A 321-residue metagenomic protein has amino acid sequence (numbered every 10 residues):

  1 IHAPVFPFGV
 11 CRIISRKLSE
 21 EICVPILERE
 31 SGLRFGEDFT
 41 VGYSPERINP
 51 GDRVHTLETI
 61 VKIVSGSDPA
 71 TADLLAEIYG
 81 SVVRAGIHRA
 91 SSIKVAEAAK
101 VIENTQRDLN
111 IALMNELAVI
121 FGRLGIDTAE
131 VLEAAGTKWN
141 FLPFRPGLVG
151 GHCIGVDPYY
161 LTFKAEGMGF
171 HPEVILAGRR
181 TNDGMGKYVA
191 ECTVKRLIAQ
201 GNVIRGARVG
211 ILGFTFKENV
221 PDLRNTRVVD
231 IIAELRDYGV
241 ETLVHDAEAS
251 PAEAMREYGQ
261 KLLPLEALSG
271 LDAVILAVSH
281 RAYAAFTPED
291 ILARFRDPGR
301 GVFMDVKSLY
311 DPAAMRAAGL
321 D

Functional and structural regions predicted by a protein language model:
I1-D321: Structural/interface elements that position substrates and couple domains in central-metabolism enzymes
